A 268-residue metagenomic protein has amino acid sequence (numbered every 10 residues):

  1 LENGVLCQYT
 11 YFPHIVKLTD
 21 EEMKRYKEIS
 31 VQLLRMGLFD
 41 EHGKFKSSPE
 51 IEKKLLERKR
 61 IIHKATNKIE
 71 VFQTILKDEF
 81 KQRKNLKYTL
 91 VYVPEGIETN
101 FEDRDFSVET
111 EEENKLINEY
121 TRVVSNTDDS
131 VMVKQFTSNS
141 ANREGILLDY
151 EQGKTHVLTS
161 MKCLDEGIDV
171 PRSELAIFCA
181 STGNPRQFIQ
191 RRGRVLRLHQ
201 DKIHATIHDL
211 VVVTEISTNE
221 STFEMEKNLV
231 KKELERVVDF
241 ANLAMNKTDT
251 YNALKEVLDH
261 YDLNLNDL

Functional and structural regions predicted by a protein language model:
L1-Y88, G96-E111, N118-T121: Interdomain helical connector at the RecA1-RecA2 junction of SF1/SF2 helicase-like NTPases
M36, F240-L243, K247, H260 (+1 more regions): Surface-exposed polar/charged interaction patches
R60-V71, E112-L116, N142, Q187 (+1 more regions): Soluble or luminal CAZymes and related metallo-dependent hydrolases
K87-V91, T155-L158: Generic beta-sheet signal
V91-G96, L210-V213: Short loop/turn segments at strand-loop or loop-helix junctions that form parts of catalytic or ligand-binding pockets
I97-K115, I216-K231: Short, flexible/disordered intra-domain loops and linkers
S125-T250: Conserved RecA-like P-loop NTPase helicase motor core
T127-S130, E151, N252-L268: Non-catalytic terminal extensions of ATP-dependent helicases
